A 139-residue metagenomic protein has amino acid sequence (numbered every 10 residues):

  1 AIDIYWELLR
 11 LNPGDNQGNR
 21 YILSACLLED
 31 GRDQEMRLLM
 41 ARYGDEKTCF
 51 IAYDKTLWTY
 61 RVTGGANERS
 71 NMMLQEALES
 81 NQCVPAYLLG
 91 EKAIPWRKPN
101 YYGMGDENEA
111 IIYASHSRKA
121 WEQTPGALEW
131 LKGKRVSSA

Functional and structural regions predicted by a protein language model:
I2, W6-D15, Q34, M40-C49 (+1 more regions): TPR/TPR-like (Sel1-like) alpha-helical repeat modules
I2-I4, I22, I51, I94 (+1 more regions): Weak global preference for isoleucine
Y21-A25, A52-R61: "A position-specific structural signal for the A-helix of alpha-solenoid helical repeats
Y21-S24, E35, G90-A93: Generic preference for flexible, low-structure residues
K55-A139: Long, ordered, amphipathic alpha-helical scaffolds
